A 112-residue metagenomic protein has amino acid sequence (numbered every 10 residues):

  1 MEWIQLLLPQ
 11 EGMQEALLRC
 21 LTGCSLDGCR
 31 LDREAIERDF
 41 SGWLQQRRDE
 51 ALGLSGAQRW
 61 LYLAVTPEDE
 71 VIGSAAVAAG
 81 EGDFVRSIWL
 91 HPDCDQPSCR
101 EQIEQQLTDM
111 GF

Functional and structural regions predicted by a protein language model:
M1-D32: Conserved N-terminal entry element of GNAT/NAT acetyltransferase domains
S25-D49: Conserved GNAT-fold acetyl-CoA-binding loop/helix
R47-L63: A short helix-loop-beta-strand connector motif used in the catalytic cores of GNAT acetyltransferases and, in some
A57-L61, I72, V85: Short coil/loop residues immediately preceding or within conserved phosphate-binding loops of NTP-utilizing enzyme
L63, E70-A79: Conserved beta-strand in the GNAT
G82-D93: Conserved acetyl-CoA binding element of GNAT-fold acetyltransferases
Q96-G111: Conserved acetyl-CoA-binding loop-helix of GNAT-fold acetyltransferases
